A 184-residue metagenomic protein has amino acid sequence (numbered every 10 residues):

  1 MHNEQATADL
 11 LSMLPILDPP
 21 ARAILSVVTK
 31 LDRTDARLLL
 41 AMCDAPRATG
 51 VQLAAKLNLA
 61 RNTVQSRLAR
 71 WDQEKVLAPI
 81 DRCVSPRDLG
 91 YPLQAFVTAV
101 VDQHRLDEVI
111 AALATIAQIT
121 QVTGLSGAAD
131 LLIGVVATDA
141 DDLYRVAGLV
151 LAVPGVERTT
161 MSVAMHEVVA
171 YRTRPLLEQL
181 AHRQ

Functional and structural regions predicted by a protein language model:
H2-Q184: A compositional/biophysical signature of low hydrophobicity enriched in polar/charged and small residues
